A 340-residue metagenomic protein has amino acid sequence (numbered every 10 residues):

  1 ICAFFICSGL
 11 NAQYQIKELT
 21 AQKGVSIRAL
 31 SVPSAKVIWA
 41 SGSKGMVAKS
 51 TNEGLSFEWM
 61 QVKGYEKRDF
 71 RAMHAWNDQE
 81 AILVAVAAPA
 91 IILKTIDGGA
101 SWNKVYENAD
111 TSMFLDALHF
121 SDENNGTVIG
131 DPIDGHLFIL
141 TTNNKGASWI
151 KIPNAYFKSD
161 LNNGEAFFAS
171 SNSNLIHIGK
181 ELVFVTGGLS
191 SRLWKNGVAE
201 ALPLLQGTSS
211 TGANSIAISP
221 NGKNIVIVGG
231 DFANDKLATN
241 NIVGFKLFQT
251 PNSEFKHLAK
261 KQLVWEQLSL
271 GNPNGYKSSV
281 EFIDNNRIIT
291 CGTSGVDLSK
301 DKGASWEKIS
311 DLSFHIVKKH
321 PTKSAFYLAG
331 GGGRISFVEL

Functional and structural regions predicted by a protein language model:
I1-Q15: Bacterial Sec-dependent N-terminal signal peptides
Q13-L340: Residue-level hotspots at or immediately adjacent to binding/recognition sites across diverse folds
